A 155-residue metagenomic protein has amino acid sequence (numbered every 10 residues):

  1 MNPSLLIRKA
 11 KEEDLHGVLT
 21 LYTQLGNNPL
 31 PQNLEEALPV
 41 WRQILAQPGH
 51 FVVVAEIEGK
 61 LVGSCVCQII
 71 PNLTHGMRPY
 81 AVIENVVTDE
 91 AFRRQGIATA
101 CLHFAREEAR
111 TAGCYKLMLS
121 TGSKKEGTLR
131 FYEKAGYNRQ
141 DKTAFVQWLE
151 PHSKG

Functional and structural regions predicted by a protein language model:
M1-E13, H152-G155: Conserved N-terminal entry element of GNAT/NAT acetyltransferase domains
K9-E13, T23-R78, E84, L102-F104 (+2 more regions): Acetyl-CoA-dependent GNAT
K11, D89, G122: Residue-level recognition of the GNAT/N-acetyltransferase active site
V86-R93: A short, internal acetyl-CoA/4′-phosphopantetheine-binding micro-motif in the GNAT/acyltransferase core
R94-E107, K134: Conserved acetyl-CoA-binding loop-helix of GNAT-fold acetyltransferases
T99, T111, S123-D141: Conserved active-site alpha-helix within GNAT-family acetyltransferase domains
L102, A109-T121: Conserved GNAT acetyl-CoA-binding A-motif
M118-T128, V146, E150: Conserved beta-strand-loop-alpha-helix junction that forms the acyl-donor binding cleft
